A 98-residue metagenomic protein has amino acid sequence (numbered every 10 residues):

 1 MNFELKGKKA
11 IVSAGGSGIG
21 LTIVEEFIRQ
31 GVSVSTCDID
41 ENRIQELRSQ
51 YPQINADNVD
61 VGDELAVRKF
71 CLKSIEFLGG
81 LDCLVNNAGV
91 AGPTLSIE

Functional and structural regions predicted by a protein language model:
F3-V34: Canonical Rossmann dinucleotide-binding motif of NAD(H)/NADP(H)-dependent dehydrogenases/reductases, specifically
K9, S33, N55, G80-D82: Structural signature of beta-strand start/N-cap positions in the alpha/beta core of ABC transporter nucleotide-binding
S13-A14, L81-G89: Rossmann-fold scaffold of SDR-type NAD(P)-dependent oxidoreductases
I28-R29, S49, E76: Residues at the C-terminal ends
Q30-E46: Conserved glycine-rich Rossmann-like NAD(P)H-binding loop of the short-chain dehydrogenase/reductase
E41, D57-L72: The beta1-alpha1 cofactor-binding region of Rossmann-like NAD(H)/NADP(H)-dependent oxidoreductases
R68, A91-E98: Conserved mid-core segment of classical short-chain dehydrogenase/reductases
K73-G79: Glycine-rich phosphate-binding loop signature in dinucleotide/nucleotide-binding domains
